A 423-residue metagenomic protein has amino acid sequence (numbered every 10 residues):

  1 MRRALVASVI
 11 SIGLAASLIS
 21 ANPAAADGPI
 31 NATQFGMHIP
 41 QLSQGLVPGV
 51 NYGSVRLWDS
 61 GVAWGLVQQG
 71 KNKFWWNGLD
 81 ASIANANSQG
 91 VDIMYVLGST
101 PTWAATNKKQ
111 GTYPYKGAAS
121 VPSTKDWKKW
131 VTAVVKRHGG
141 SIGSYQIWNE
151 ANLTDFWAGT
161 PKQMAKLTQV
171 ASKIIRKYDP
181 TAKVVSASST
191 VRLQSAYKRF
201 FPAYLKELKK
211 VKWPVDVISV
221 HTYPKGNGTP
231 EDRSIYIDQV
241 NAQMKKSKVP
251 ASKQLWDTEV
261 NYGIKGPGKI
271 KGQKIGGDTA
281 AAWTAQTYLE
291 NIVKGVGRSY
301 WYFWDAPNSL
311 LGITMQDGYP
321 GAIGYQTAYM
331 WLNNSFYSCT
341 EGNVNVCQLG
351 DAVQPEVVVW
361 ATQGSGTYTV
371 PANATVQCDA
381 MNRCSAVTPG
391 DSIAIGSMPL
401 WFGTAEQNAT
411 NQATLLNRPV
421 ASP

Functional and structural regions predicted by a protein language model:
M1-A26: Secretory targeting and sorting signals
D27-G61: Boundary/entry segment of secreted carbohydrate-active catalytic domains
Q34-Q41, K116-P122, I270-G277: Active-site mouth loops of central-metabolism enzymes
V50-V215, S219-K225: Substrate-binding cleft and catalytic face of glycoside hydrolase catalytic domains, especially the flexible beta-alpha
Y223-I270, I292-V293, G297-W301: Glycoside hydrolase catalytic-domain groove-lining segments
N261-M330, C339-N345: Aromatic/acidic polysaccharide-binding cleft in carbohydrate-active enzymes
E341-N373, A380-N382: Carbohydrate-binding surface patches
S385-P423: C-terminal beta-strand-rich structural cap/linker in extracellular carbohydrate-active enzymes
